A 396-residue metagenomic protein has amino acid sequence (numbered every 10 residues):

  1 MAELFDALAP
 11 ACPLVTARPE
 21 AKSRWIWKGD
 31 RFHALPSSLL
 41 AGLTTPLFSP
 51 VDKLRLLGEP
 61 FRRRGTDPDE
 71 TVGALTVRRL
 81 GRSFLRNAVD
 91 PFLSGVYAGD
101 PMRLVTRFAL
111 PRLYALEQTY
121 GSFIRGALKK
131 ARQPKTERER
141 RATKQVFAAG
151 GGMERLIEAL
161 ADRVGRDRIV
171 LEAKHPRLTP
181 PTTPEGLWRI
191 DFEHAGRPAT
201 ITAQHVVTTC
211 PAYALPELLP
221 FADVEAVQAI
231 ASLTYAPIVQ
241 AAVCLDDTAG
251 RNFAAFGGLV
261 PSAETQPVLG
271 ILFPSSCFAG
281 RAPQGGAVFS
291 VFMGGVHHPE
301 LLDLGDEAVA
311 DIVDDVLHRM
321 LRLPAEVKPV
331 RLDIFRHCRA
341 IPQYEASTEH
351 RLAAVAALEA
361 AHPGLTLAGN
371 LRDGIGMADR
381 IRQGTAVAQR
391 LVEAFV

Functional and structural regions predicted by a protein language model:
M1-R64: Dinucleotide-binding Rossmann-like beta1-alpha1 core, especially the glycine-rich loop that anchors the ADP
C12, V227-A231, A353-A354: Short, P/G- and charge-enriched loop/turn segments at secondary-structure junctions
E20-S23, R55-P181, G186-W188: Active-site/ligand-binding neighborhood in enzyme catalytic cores
P36-L40, F253-A255, G270-V396: Conserved flavin/dinucleotide-binding core of flavoenzymes
R166, A203-Q204, H362: Active-site acidic short loop of glycosyltransferases
I169-L171, T208, L367: A structural signal for the hydrophobic beta-strands that form the central parallel beta-sheet of Rossmann-like
A173-F289, G294-D303, E307, D315-M320: Mid-domain catalytic core of redox enzymes that form a hydrophobic substrate pocket/lid adjacent to a catalytic redox
